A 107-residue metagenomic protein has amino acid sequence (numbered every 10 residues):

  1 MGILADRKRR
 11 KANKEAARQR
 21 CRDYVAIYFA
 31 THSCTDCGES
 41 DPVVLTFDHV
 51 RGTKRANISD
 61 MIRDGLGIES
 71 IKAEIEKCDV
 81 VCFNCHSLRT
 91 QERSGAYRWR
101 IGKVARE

Functional and structural regions predicted by a protein language model:
M1-E107: Contiguous alpha-helical segments
